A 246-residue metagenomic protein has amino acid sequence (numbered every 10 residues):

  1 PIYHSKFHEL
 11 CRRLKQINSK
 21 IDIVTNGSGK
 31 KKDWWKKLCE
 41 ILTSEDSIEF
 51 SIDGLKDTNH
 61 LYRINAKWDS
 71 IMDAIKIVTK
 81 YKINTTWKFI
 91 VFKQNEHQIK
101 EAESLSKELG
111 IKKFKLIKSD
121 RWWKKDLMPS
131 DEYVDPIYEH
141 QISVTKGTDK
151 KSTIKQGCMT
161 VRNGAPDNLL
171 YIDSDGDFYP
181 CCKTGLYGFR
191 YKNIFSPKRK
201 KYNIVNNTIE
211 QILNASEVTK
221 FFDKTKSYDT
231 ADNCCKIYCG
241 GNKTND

Functional and structural regions predicted by a protein language model:
P1, G27-S28, G54, T184: Active-site metal-binding loops of divalent metal-dependent hydrolases
P1-S5, S28-D33, F92-H97: Acidic-and-aromatic substrate-binding clefts and catalytic sites of carbohydrate-active enzymes
H8-R13, I17-K20, K36-N207, Q211-N214 (+1 more regions): Radical SAM enzyme [4Fe-4S]-AdoMet core and its adjacent flexible, acidic and glycine-rich loops/tails across
N26, K200, N242-N245: Juxtamembrane/interface motifs at transmembrane-helix termini
K30, K150, Y191, K243-T244: Polar low-complexity intrinsically disordered regions enriched in Ser/Thr and small residues
N163, S227-D246: Cysteine-cluster motifs in flexible loop/terminal segments that predominantly coordinate metals
